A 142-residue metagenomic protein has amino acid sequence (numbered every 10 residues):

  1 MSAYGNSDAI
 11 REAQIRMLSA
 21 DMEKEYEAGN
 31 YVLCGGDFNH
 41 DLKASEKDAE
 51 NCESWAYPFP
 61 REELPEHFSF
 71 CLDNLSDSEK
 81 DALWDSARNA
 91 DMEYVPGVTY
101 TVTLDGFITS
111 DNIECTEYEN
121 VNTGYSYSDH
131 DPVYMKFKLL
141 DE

Functional and structural regions predicted by a protein language model:
M1-E12: Metal-dependent phosphoester/phosphodiester hydrolase catalytic core
S2, F38-D41: Catalytic metal-binding/acid-base residues of hydrolase active sites
G5, M17, V32-G36: Extracytoplasmic/periplasmic C-terminal soluble domains
A13-D21: Alpha-helical elements of Rossmann-like donor-binding domains used by nucleotide-donor carbohydrate transfer enzymes
A20-L33, H40-E142: Metal-dependent phosphoester-hydrolase catalytic domains
